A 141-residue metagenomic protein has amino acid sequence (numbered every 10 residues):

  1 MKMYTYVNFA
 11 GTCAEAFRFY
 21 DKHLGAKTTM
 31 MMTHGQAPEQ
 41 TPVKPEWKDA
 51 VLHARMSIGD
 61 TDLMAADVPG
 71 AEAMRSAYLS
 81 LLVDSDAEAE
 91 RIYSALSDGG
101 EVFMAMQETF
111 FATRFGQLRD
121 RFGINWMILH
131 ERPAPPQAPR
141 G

Functional and structural regions predicted by a protein language model:
M3, T29-M32, V43, A50 (+4 more regions): Vicinal oxygen chelate
V7-D60: Core segments of cupin and vicinal oxygen chelate
